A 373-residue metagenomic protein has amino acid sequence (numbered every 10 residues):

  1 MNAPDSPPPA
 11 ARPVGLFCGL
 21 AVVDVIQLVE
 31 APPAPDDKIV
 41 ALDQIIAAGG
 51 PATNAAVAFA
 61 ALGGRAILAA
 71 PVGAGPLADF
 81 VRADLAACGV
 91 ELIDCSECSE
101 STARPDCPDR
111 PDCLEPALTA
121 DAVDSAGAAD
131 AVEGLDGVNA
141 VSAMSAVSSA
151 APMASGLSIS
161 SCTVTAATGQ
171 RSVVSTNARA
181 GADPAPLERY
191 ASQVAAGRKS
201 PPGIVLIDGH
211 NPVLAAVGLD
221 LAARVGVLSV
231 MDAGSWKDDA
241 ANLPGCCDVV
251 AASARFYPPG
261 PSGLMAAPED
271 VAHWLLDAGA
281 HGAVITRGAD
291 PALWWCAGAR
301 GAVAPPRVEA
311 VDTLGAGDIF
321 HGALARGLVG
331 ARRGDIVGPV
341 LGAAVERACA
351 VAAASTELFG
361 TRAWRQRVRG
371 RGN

Functional and structural regions predicted by a protein language model:
M1-A87, A103-D112, A126, L135 (+2 more regions): Glycine-rich phosphate/adenosyl-contacting loop at the front of the ribokinase-like
V57, I159-T163, S172, P291-W294: Short beta-strand scaffold segments in enzyme catalytic cores
A61, W274, A278-I285, A304-N373: Conserved post-catalytic alpha-helical subdomain immediately downstream of the catalytic base and nucleotide-binding
A74, G209-V213, A233-K237: Short beta->alpha connector loops
D84, C88-C98, S149-M153: A glycine-rich helix N-cap at a beta->alpha junction
E97, A151-A154, S160-I204, G209: Conserved phosphate-binding/catalytic loop of the ribokinase/pfkB sugar-kinase fold
A216-A302: Conserved phosphate/ATP/ADP-binding segment of small-molecule kinases
